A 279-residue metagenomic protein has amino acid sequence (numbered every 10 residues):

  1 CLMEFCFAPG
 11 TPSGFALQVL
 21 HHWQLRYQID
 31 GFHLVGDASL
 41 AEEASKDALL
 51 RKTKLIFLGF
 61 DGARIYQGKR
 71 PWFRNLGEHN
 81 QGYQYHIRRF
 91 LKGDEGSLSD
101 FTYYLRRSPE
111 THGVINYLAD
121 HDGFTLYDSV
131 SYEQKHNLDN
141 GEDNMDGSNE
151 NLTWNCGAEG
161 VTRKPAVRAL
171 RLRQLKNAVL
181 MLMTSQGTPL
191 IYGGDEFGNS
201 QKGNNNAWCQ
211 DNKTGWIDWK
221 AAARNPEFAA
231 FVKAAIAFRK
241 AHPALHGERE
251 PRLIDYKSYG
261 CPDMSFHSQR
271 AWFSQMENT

Functional and structural regions predicted by a protein language model:
C1-Y27, L40-A44, L49: Substrate-binding/active-site clefts of carbohydrate-active enzymes
L2-G14, Q28-V35, I87-F90, G157-R171 (+1 more regions): The substrate-binding groove and active-site-proximal loops of carbohydrate-active enzymes, especially glycoside
P12, A16-W23, R171-L182, Q186 (+2 more regions): Alpha-helical packing segments of well-folded alpha/beta enzyme cores
W23, L34-V35, L55: Structural scaffold positions in well-ordered secondary structure
Q28, L40-G193, F197-G198, N206-Q210 (+3 more regions): Conserved alpha/beta catalytic core and glycan-binding cleft of carbohydrate-active enzymes
Q201-K233, A237: Extended hydrophobic/aromatic segments used for targeting, binding, or gating
G215, W272-N278: Acidic/Ser/Thr/Pro-rich low-complexity tail/linker regions in eukaryotic proteins
A223-S265: Catalytic cores of secreted or luminal carbohydrate-active enzymes
